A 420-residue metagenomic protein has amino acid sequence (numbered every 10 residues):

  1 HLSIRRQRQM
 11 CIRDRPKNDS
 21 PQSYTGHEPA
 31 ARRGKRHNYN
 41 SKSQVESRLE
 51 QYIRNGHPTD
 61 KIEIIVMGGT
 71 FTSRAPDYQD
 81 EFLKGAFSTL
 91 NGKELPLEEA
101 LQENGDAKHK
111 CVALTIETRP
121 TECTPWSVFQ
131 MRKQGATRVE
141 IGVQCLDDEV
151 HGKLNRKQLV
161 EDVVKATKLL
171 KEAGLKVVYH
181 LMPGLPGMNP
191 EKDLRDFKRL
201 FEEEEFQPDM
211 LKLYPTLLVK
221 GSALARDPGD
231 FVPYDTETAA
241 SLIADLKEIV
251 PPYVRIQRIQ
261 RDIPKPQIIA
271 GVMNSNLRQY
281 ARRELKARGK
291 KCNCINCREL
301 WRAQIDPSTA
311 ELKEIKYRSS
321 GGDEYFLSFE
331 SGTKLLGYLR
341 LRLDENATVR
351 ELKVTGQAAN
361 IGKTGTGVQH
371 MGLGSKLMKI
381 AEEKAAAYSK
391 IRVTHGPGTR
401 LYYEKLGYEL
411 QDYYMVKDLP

Functional and structural regions predicted by a protein language model:
H1-I12: Single conserved hydrophobic/aromatic residue that forms the stacking wall/gate of nucleotide- or nucleobase-binding
R13-A31: Iron-sulfur (Fe-S) cluster-binding segments and ferredoxin-like electron-carrier domains, especially [2Fe-2S]
H27-Q44, I64, G68-V178, M182-E237 (+2 more regions): Conserved non-cysteine loop/helix-boundary elements of the Radical SAM core domain that shape
P215-V254, R261-W301, G362-V368: Radical SAM enzyme [4Fe-4S]-AdoMet core and its adjacent flexible, acidic and glycine-rich loops/tails across
I315-Q357: A conserved beta-strand-loop-helix scaffold within acyl/acetyltransferase catalytic domains
G365-K384: Conserved acetyl-CoA-binding loop-helix of GNAT-fold acetyltransferases
E383-H395: Conserved GNAT acetyl-CoA-binding A-motif
P397-Y414: Conserved active-site alpha-helix within GNAT-family acetyltransferase domains
